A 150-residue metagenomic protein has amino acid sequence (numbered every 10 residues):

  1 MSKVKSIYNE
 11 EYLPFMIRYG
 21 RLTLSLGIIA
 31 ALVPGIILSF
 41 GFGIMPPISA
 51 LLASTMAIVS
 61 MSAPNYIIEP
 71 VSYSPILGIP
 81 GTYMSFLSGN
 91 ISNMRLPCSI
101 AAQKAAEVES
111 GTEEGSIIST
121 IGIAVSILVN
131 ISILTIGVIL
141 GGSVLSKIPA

Functional and structural regions predicted by a protein language model:
M1, N9-E10, L77, G81 (+2 more regions): Short, structured coil/loop segments at alpha-helix boundaries
M1-M56, V125, I136, L140-A150: Signature of multi-pass transmembrane helix bundles
I17, L24, P75-G78, S119: Generic detector of intrinsically disordered, low-complexity, polar/charged segments
I29-L32, I36, A63, I67-I68 (+2 more regions): Generic alpha-helical transmembrane segments of integral inner-membrane proteins, especially permease/transport modules
F40-M45, S54-M56, P70-G78, T112-I117: Short hydrophobic/aromatic-rich motifs at helix boundaries and adjacent loops
T55-A105: Selected alpha-helical membrane-embedding segments in polytopic membrane proteins
S88-A150: Helix-loop-helix junctions within the multi-pass membrane cores of secondary transporters/permeases
